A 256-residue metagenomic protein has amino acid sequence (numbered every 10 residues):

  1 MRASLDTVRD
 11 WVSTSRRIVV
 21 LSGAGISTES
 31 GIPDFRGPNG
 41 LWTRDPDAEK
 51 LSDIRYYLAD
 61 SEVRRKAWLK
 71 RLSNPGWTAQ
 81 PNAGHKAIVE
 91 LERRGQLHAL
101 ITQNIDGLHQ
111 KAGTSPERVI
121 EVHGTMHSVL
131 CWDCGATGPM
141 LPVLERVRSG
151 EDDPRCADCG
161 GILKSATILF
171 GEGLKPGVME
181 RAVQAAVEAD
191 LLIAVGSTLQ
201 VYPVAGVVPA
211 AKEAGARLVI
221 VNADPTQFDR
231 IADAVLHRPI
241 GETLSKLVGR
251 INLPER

Functional and structural regions predicted by a protein language model:
M1-R256: Conserved catalytic core of sirtuin-type NAD+-dependent deacylases
